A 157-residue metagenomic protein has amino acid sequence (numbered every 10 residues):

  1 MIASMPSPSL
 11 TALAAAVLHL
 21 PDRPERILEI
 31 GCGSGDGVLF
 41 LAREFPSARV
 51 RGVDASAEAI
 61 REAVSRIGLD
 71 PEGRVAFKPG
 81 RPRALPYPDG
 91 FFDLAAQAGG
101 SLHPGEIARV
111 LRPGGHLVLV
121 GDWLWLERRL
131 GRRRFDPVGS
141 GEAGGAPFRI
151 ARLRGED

Functional and structural regions predicted by a protein language model:
P6-P24: Conserved alpha-helix/loop element of class I SAM-dependent methyltransferases that forms part of the SAM/SAH-binding
P24-G33: Conserved class I S-adenosyl-L-methionine
S34-F45: Conserved SAM-binding loop of SAM-dependent methyltransferases across substrates and taxa, primarily the Class I
S56: Conserved SAM/SAH-binding beta-strand->alpha-helix loop
A63-V64: Conserved SAM-binding loop
P71-P82: Conserved SAM-binding strand-loop segment of SAM-dependent methyltransferases
R83-L94: A short acidic, Gly/Pro-enriched loop at the edge of an enzyme's catalytic core that lines a small-molecule cofactor
P104-H116: A short glycine-rich, Lys/Arg-flanked "PGG" loop and its adjoining helix->strand segment in the class I
